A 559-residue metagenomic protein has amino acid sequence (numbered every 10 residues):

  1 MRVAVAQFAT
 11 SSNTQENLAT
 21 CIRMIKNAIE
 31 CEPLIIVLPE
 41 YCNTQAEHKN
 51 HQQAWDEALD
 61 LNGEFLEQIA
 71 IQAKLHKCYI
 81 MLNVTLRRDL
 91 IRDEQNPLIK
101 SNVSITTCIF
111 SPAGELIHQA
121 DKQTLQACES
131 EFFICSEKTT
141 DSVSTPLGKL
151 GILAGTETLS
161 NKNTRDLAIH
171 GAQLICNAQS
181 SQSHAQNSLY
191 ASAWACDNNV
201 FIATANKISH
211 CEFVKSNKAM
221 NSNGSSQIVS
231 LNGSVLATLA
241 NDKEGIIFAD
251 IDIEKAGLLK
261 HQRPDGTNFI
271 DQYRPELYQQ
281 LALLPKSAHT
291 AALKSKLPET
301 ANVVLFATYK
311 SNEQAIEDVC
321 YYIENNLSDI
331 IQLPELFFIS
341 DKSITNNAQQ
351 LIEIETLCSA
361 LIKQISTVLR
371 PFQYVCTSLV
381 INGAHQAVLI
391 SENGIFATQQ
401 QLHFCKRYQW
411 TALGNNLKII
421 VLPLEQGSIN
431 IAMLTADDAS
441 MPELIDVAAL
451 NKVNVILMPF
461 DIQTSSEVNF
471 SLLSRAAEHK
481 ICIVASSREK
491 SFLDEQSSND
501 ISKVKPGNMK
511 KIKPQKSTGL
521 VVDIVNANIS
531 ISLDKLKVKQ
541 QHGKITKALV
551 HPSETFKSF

Functional and structural regions predicted by a protein language model:
M1-A9, T290-E313: Short beta-strand segments enriched in small/hydrophobic residues
A4, C108-F110, Q227, I247 (+2 more regions): Conserved hydrophobic/aromatic positions in well-ordered beta-strands
A9-E16, I152-T158, A307-Q314, T435-A436: Active-site mouth loops of central-metabolism enzymes
T14, I22-A113, I117-K122, S181-N198 (+2 more regions): Cys-nucleophile CN-hydrolase/nitrilase-fold catalytic domain and related Cys-dependent amidase chemistry that acts on
E16-I25, S160-R165, E313-Y322, A439-D446: Short, acidic/polar
A58-L82, L159-I247, I354-Y374, S440-V538: CN hydrolase (nitrilase-like) catalytic-core segments centered on the catalytic cysteine and neighboring Lys/Glu
L59, R88-Q173, Q179, S183-L189 (+10 more regions): Active-site catalytic loop in hydrolytic enzyme cores
S144-P146, D242, E254-T300, E317 (+2 more regions): RNA-binding accessory domains that recognize and position tRNA/RNA substrates
